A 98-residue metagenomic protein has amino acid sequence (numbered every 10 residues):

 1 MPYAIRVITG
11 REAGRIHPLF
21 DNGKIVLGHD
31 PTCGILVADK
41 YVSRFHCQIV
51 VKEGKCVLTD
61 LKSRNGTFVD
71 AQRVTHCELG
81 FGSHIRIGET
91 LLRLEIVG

Functional and structural regions predicted by a protein language model:
M1-I8, F81, T90-G98: Regulatory inter-domain linker segments that are low-complexity and enriched for serine/threonine/proline
P2, H17-E89: Forkhead-associated
T9-R11, E53: Solvent-exposed strand-loop boundary residues in beta-sheet-rich modules
G14: Short, ligand-facing micro-motifs at secondary-structure edges
